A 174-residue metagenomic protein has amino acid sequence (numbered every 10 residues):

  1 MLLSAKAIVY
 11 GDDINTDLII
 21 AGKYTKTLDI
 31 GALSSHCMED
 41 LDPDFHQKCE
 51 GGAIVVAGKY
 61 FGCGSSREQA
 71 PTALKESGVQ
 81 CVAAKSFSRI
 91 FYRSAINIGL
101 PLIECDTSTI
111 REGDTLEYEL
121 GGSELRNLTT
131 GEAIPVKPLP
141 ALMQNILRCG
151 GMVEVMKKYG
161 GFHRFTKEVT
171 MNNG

Functional and structural regions predicted by a protein language model:
M1-I14, L18-A21, E154-G174: N-terminal, positively charged, Ser/Thr/Ala/Gly-biased leader segments that form transit/presequence-like amphipathic
I8, M38, V56, R126 (+1 more regions): Residues in well-ordered beta-strands of folded domains
D13, S65, G150-M152: Conformational gate/switch positions in structured elements
L18-G122, T130-G131: Feature captures the catalytic cores and cofactor-binding loops of soluble hydro-lyases/lyases that act on carboxylate
I96-N173: Acidic, glycine-rich flexible loop/linker segments
